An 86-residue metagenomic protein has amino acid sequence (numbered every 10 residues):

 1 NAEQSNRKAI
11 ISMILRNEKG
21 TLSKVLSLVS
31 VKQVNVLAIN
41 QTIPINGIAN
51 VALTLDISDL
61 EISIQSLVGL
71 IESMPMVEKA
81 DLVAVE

Functional and structural regions predicted by a protein language model:
N1-E86: A conserved regulatory-domain signal marking ACT and ACT-like small-molecule sensing domains and adjacent regulatory
